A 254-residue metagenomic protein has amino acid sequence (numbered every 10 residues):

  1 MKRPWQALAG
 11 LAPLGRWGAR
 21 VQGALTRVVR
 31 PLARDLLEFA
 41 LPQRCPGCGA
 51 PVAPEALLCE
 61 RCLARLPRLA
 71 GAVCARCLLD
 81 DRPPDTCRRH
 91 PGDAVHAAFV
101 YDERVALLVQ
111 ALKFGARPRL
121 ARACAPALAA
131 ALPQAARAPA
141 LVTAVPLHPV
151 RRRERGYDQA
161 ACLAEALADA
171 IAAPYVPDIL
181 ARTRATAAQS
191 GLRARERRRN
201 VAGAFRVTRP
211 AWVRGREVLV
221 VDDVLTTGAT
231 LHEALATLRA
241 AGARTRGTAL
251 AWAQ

Functional and structural regions predicted by a protein language model:
M1-Q254: Glycine-rich phosphate/pyrophosphate-handling loop used in enzymes and phosphotransfer proteins
